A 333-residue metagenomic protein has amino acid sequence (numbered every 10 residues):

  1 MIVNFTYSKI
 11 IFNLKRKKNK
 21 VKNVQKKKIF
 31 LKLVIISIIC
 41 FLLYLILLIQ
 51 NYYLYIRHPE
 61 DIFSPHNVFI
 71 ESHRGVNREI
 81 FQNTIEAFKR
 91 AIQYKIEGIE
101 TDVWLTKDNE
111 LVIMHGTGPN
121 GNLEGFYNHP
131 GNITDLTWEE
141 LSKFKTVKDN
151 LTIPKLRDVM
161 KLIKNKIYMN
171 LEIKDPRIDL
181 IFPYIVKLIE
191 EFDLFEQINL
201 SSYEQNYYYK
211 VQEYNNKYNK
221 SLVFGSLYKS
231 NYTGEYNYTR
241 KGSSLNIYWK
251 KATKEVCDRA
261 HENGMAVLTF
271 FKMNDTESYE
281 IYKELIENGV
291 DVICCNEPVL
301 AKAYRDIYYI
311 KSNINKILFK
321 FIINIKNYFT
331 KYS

Functional and structural regions predicted by a protein language model:
I2-S333: Phosphate-group recognition and catalysis centered on beta-loop-alpha active-site segments
